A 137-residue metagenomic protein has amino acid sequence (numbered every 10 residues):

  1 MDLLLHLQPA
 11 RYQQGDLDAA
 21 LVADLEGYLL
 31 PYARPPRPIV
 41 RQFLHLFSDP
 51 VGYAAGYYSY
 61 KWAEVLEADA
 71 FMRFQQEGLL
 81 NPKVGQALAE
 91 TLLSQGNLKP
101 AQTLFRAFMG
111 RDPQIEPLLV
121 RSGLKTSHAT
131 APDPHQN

Functional and structural regions predicted by a protein language model:
D2-N137: C-terminal, non-catalytic "cap/extension" segments appended to globular domains
